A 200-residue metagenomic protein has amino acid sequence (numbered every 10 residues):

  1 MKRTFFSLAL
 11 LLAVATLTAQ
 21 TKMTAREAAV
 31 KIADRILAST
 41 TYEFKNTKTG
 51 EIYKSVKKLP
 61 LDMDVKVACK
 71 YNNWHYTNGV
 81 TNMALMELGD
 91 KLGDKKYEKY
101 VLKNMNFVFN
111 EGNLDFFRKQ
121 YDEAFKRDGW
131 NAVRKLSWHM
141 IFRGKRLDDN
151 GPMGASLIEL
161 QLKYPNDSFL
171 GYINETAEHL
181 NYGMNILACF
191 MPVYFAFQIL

Functional and structural regions predicted by a protein language model:
M1-M23: Bacterial Sec-dependent N-terminal signal peptides
Q20-V133, D167-L170, N174-E175: Low-complexity, Ser/Thr/Pro/Gly-enriched N-terminal "stalk/linker" regions
S39, K163, G183: Phosphate/oxyanion-binding loops and surfaces in catalytic or ligand/nucleic-acid-binding neighborhoods
G79-K95, P152-N166, Y194-L200: Well-ordered alpha-helical scaffold segments within catalytic/enzyme domains
L102, S137-G144, D148-G151, S156: Membrane helical hairpin/interfacial module
V133, H139, Y164: Acidic catalytic motifs of isoprenoid enzymes
D167-I199: Asp-box/WD-like beta-propeller blade repeats and closely related beta-sheet repeat scaffolds
